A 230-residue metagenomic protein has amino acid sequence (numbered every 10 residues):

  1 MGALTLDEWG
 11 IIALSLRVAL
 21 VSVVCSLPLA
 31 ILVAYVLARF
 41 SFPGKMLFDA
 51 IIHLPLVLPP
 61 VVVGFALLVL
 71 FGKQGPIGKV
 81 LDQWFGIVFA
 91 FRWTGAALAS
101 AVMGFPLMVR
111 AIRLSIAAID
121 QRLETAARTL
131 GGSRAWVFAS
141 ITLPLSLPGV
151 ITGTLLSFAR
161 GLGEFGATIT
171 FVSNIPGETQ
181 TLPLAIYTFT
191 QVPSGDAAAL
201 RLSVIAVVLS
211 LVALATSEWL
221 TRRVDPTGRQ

Functional and structural regions predicted by a protein language model:
M1-D7, F171-L211: Interhelical loop and adjacent transmembrane-helix boundary motif in polytopic membrane transport permeases
M1-V24, V36-K45, D82-G86, T188-A197: Periplasmic/extracellular loop-to-transmembrane helix junction in inner-membrane transport proteins
A3, G64-A101, F171-I175: Membrane-interfacial helix termini and adjacent extracytoplasmic/periplasmic loops of multi-pass transporters
A19, V23-I31, Y35, V61 (+6 more regions): Hydrophobic positions within alpha-helical transmembrane segments of bacterial inner-membrane proteins
V21-I52, F65-L67, S115-A117, R122-L123 (+4 more regions): Transmembrane-helix boundary motif in ABC transporter permease subunits
V24, V109-I112, I116, D120 (+1 more regions): Transmembrane alpha-helices
G44, P106, R110-E124, R128-T129 (+1 more regions): C-terminal transmembrane helix and the adjacent membrane-cytosol boundary/short C-terminal tail of inner/organellar
G72-P76, V150-T188: Non-cytoplasmic
